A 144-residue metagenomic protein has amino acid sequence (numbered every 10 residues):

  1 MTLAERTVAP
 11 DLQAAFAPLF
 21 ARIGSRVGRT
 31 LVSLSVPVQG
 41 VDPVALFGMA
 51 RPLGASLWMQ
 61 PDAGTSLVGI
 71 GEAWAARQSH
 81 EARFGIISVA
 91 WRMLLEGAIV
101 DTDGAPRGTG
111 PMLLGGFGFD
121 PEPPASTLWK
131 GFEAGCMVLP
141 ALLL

Functional and structural regions predicted by a protein language model:
M1-L144: Signature of the chorismate-utilizing enzyme
